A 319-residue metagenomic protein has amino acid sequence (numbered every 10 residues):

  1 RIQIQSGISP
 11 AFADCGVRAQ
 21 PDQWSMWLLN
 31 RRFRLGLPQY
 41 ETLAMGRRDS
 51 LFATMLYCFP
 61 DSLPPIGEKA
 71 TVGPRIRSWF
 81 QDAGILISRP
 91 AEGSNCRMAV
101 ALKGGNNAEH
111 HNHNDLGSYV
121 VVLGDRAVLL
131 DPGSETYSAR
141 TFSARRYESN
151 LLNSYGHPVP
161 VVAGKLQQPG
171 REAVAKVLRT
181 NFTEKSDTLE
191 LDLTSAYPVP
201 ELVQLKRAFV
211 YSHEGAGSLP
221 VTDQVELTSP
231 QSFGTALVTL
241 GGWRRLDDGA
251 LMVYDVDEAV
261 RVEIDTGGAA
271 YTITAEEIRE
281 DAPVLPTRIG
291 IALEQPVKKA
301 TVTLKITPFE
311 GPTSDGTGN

Functional and structural regions predicted by a protein language model:
R1-L129, L191, R288, A292 (+1 more regions): Carbohydrate-active enzyme catalytic cores, enriched for enzymes that act on polyanionic acidic polysaccharides
S9-C58, S134-N319: CBM-like, beta-strand-rich accessory domains located in the C-terminal region of large, secreted polysaccharide-active
